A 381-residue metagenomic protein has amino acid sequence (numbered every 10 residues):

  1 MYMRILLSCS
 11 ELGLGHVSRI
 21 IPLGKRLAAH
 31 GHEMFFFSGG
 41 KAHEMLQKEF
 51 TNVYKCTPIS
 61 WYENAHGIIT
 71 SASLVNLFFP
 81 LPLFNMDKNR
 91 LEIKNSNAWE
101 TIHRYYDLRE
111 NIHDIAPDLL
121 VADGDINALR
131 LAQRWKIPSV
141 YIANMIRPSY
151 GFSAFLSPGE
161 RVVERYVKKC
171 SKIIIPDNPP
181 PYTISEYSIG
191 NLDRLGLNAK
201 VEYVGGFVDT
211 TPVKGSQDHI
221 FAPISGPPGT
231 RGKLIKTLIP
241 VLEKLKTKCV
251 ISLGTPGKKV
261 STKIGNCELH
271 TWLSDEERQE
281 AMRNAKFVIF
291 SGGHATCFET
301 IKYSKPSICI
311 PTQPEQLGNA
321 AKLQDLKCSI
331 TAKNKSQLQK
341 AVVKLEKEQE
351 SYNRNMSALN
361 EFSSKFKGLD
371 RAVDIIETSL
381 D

Functional and structural regions predicted by a protein language model:
C9-I21, G229-G232: A short, glycine/small-residue-rich beta-strand->loop->alpha-helix junction that serves as a flexible
E11, H30, M34-W99, E268-H270: Conserved nucleotide-sugar phosphate-binding/catalytic loop shared by glycosyltransferases and other
G24, E202-F287, C297, L317: Donor-nucleotide binding loops and adjacent catalytic segments primarily of GT-B fold Leloir glycosyltransferases
L108, I112, A281-R283: Short alpha-helical donor nucleotide-sugar binding micro-motif in glycosyltransferases
L120-D123, E277-N319: A donor-sugar binding/catalytic signature common to diverse glycosyltransferases and related nucleotide-sugar
W135-Y203: Active-site-proximal region of nucleotide-activated glycan assembly enzymes, centered on histidine/acidic-rich loops
I330-T331, K335-S336, K340-N360, D381: Conserved donor-nucleotide binding/catalytic region of nucleotide-linked donor-dependent transferases
E350, F362-D381: C-terminal alpha-helical cap of glycosyltransferases
